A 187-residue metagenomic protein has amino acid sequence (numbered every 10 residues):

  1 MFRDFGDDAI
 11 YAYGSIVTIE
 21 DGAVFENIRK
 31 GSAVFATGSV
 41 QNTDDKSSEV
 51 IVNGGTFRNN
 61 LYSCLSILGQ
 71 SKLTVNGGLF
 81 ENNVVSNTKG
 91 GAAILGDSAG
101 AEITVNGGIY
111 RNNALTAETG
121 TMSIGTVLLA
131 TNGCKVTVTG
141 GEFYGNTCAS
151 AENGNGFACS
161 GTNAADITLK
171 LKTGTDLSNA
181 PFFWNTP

Functional and structural regions predicted by a protein language model:
M1, I16-D21, N42, E49-G54 (+5 more regions): All-beta strand scaffolds that present successive hydrophobic residues in beta-strands
F2-Y13, E26-S48, R58-L68, N82-A101 (+3 more regions): Extracellular beta-strand/beta-solenoid scaffold signature
D176: Polar, enzyme-active/binding microenvironments
